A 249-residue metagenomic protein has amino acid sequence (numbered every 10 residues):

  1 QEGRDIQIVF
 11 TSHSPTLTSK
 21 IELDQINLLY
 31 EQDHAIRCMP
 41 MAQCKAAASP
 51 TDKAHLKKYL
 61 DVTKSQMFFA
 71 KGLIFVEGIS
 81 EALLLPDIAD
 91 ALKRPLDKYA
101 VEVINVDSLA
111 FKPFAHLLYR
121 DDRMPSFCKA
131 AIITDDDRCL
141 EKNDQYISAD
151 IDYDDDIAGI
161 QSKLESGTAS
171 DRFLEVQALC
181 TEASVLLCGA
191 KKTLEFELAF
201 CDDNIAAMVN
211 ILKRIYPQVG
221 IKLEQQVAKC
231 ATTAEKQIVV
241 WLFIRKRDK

Functional and structural regions predicted by a protein language model:
G3, T18-I21, N27, E31-K249: Acidic, divalent-metal-binding catalytic cores of TOPRIM and closely related two-metal-ion phosphodiester/pyrophosphate
G3-V9: Loop/turn-to-beta-strand initiation segments
T11-H13: H-loop/switch region of ABC-family ATPase nucleotide-binding domains
